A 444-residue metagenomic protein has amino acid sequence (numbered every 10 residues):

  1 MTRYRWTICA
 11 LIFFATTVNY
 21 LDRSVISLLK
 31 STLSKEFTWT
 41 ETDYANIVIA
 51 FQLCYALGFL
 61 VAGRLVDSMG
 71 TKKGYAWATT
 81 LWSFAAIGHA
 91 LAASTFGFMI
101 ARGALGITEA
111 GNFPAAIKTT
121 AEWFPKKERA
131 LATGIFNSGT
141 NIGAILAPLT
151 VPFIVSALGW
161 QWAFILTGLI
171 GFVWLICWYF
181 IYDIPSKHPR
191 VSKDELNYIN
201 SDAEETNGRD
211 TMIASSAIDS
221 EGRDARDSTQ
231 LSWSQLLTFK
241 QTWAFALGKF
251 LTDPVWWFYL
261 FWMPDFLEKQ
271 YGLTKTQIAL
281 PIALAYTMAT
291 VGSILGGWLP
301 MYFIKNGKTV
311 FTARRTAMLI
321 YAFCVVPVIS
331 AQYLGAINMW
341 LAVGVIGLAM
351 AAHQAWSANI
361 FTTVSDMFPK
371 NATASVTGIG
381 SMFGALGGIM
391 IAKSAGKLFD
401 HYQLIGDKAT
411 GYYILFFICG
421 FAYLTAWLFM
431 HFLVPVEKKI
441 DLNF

Functional and structural regions predicted by a protein language model:
S24, Q52-L60, A144-I145, Y286-T290 (+3 more regions): Residue-level signature of mid-helix packing/kink "hotspots" within the transmembrane helices of 12-pass Major
I26-S27, S234-G296, H353-S357, F361 (+1 more regions): Extracytoplasmic gate region of multi-pass secondary transporters
T38, G70, L91-G97, T108 (+3 more regions): Helix-breaking motifs and short loop linkers at transmembrane-helix boundaries and internal kinks in secondary membrane
L57-F96: Conserved MFS/SLC helix-loop-helix module at the cytosolic interface between two early adjacent transmembrane helices
K73-I87, T312-I329: Structural signature of the two symmetry-related core transmembrane helices
A101-T140: Cytoplasmic helix-loop-helix junction between adjacent transmembrane helices in 12-TM secondary transporters
T140-S186: Helix-loop-helix hairpin linking two adjacent transmembrane segments in secondary transporters
W174-Y182, V326-L334, F417-F444: Multi-pass alpha-helical transporter architecture, strongest for 12-TM Major Facilitator/SLC carriers used
